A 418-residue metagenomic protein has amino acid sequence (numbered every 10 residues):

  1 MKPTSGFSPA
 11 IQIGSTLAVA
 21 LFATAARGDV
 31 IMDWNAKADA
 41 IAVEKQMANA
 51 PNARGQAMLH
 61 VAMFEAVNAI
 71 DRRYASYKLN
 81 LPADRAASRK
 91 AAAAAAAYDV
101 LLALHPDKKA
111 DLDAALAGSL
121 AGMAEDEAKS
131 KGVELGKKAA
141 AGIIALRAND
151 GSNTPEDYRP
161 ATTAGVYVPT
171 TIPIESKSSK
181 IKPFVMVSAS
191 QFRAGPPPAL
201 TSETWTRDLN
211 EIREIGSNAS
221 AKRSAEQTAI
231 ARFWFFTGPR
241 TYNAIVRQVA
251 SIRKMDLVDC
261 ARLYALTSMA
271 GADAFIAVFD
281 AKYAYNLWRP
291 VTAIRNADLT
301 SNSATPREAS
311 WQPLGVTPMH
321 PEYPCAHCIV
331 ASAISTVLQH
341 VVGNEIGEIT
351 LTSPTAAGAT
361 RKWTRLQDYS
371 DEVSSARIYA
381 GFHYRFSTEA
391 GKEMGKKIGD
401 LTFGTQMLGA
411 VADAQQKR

Functional and structural regions predicted by a protein language model:
M1-K2, R72: Short regulatory "switch" loops immediately downstream of catalytic or recognition motifs within protein catalytic
K2-S15: Bacterial N-terminal signal peptides that target proteins for export
A23-A25: N-terminal signal peptide c-region/cleavage motif recognized by signal peptidases
G28-R418: Acidic/polar surface patches and capping/hinge elements
